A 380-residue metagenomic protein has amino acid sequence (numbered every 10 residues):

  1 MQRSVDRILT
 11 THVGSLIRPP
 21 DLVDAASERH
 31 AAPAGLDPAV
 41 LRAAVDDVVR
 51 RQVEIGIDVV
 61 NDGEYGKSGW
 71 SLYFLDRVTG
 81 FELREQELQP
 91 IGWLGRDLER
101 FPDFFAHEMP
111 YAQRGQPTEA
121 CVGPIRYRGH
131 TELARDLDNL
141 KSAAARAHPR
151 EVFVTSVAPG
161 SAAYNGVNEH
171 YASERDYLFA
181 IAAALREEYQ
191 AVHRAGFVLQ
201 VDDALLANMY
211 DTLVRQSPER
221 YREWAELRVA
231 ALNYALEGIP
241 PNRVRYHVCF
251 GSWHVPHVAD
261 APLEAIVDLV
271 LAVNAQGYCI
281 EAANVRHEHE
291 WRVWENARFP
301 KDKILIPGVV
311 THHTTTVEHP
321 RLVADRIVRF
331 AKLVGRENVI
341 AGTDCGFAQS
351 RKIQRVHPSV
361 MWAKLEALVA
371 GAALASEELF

Functional and structural regions predicted by a protein language model:
M1-F380: Domain-level signal for soluble alpha/beta catalytic cores
